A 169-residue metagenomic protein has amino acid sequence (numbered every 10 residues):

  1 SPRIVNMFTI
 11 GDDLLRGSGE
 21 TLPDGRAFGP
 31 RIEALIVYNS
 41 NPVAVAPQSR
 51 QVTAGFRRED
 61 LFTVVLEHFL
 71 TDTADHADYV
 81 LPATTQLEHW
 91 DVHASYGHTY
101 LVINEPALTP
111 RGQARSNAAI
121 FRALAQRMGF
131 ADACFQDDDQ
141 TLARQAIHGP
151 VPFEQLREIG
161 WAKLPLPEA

Functional and structural regions predicted by a protein language model:
S1-D75, T85-V92, Q155-A169: Extended redox/cofactor-interaction regions of prokaryotic respiratory oxidoreductases
P2, N6, A27, A44 (+4 more regions): Catalytic cores of large soluble enzymes that bind and process phosphate-bearing ligands
R31-I36, G97-P106: Short acidic (Asp/Glu) and glycine-rich catalytic loops that position anionic groups and cofactors
V52, V80, W90, T141-L142: Flexible domain-boundary/linker segments
R58, F62, Y79-Q86, A123-A133: Short, well-ordered loop/turn and helix-capping segments at boundaries between secondary-structure elements and domains
Y79-L81, Y96-T99: Short low-complexity, flexible loop/linker segments enriched in glycine and/or proline with clustered acidic
T84-L87, Y100-P110: Short beta-alpha connecting loops at secondary-structure transitions that line or flank enzyme active sites
L108-A169: N-terminal leader/propeptide and maturation segments of large enzyme subunits in energy/redox metabolism and hydrolases
